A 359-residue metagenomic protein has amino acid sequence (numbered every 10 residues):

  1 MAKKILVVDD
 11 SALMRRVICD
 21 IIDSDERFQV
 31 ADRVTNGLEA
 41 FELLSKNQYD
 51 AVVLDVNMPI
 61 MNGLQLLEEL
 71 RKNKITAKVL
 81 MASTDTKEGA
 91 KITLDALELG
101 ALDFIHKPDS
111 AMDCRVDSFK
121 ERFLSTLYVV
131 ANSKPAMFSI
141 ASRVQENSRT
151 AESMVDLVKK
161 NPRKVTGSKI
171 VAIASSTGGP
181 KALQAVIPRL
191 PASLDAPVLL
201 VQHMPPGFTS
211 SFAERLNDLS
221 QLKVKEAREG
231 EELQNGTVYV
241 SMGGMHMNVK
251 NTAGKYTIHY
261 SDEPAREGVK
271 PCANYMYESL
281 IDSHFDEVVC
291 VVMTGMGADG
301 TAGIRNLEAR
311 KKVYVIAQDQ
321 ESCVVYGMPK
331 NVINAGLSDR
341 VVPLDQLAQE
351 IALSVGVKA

Functional and structural regions predicted by a protein language model:
A2-L6, A12-R27, R33, L38-E39 (+2 more regions): Conserved acid/base catalytic micro-environments in cytosolic active-site loops
